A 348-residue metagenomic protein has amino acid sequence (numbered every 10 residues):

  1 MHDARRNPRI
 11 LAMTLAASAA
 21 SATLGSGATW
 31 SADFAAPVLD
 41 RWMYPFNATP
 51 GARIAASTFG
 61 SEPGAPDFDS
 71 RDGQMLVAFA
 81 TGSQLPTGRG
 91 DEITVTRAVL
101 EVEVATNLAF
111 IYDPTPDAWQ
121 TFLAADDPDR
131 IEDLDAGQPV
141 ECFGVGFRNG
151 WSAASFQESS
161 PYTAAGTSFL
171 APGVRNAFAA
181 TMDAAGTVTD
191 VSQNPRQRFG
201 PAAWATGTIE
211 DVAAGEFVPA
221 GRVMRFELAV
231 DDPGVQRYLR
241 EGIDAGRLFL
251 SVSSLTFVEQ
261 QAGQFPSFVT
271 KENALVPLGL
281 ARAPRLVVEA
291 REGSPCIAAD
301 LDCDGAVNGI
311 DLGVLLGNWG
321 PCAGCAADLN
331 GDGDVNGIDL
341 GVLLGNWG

Functional and structural regions predicted by a protein language model:
H2-M13: Bacterial N-terminal signal peptides that target proteins for export
A12-S21: Bacterial N-terminal signal peptides
S21-T87, T106, Q197-E210, V269-G293: Flexible, small-residue-rich N-terminal segments that precede or flank a structured functional core
T58, S160-A290: Cysteine-clustered segments with highest specificity for TGF-beta superfamily mature ligands
D72, L85-L100: Extended extracellular/luminal ectodomain segments enriched in beta-structured repeat modules
F79, V95-L100, F226-L228, L286 (+4 more regions): Residue-level detector of buried hydrophobic side-chain packing in well-ordered secondary-structure elements
E92, E101-F178: Secretome/extracellular-domain signature
E292-G348: Cellulosome-associated attachment modules in secreted, modular CAZymes
